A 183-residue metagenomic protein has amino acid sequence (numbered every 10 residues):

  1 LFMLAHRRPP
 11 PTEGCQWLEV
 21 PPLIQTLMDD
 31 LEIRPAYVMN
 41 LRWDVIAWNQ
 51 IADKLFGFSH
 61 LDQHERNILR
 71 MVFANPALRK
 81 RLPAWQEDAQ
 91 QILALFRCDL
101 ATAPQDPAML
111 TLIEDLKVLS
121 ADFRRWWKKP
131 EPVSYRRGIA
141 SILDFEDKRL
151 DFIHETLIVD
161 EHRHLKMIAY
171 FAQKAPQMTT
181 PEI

Functional and structural regions predicted by a protein language model:
L1-L18: Short amphipathic recognition helices of helix-turn-helix/homeodomain-type DNA-binding modules
W17-D29: Short amphipathic alpha-helical segments
E32, M39-R125, K129-Y135, I142-L143 (+1 more regions): PAS-family sensory domains
I33-R34, L165: Short, surface-exposed beta-edge/turn micro-motifs
V133-I183: Low-complexity, glycine/alanine/valine/leucine- and proline-rich hydrophobic stretches
